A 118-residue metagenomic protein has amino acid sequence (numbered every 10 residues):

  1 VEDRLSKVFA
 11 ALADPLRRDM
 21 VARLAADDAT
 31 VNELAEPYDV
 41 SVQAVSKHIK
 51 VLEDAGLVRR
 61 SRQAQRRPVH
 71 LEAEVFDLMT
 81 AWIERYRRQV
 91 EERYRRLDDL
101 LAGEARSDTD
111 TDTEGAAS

Functional and structural regions predicted by a protein language model:
V1-R4, R23-P37, V42, D54 (+2 more regions): C-terminal regulatory/oligomerization modules of transcriptional regulators
K7: Interfacial catalytic loop of ABC nucleotide-binding domains
A11-L16: Short helix-coil-helix linker/hinge
R18-M20: Pre-recognition alpha-helix immediately N-terminal to the DNA-recognition helix within helix-turn-helix or winged-helix
I49-K50: Short, hydrophobic-biased segments on the C-terminal half of alpha helices that form "recognition helices"
R62-P68: Short, Lys/Arg-rich nucleic-acid/phosphate-binding segment
